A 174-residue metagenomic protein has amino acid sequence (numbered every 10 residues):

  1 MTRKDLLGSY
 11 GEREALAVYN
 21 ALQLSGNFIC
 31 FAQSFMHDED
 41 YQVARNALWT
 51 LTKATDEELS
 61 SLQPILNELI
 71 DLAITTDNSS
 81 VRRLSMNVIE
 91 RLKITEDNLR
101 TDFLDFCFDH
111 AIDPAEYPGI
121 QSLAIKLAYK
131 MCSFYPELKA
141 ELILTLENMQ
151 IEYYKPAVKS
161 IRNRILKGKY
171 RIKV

Functional and structural regions predicted by a protein language model:
M1-V174: Alpha-helical scaffold domains
